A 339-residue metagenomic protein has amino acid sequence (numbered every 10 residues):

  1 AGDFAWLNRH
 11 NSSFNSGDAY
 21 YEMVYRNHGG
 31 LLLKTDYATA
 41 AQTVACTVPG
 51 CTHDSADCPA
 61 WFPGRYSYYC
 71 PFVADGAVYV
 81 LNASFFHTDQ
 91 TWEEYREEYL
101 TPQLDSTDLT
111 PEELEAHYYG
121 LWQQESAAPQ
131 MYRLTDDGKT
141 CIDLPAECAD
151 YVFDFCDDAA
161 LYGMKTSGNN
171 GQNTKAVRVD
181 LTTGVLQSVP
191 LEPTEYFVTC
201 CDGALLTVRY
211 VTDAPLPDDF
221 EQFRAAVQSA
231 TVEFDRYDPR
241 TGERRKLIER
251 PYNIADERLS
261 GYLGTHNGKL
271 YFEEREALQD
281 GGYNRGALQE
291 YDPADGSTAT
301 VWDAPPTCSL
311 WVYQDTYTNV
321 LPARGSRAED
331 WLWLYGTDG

Functional and structural regions predicted by a protein language model:
A1-W6, H28-C58, T88-A146, G168-E192 (+3 more regions): Surface-exposed loop/turn elements that mediate protein-protein interactions on large endomembrane-trafficking
D3-S16, D54-V73, A146-D158, L191-G203 (+2 more regions): Repeated scaffold domains used in trafficking and secretory/extracellular systems, primarily beta-propellers
D18-A19, H28-G30, G76, D137 (+7 more regions): Beta-strand-connecting loop/turn residues
Y21-R26, Y79-N82, L161-K165, L206-R209 (+2 more regions): Residue position within the beta-strands of beta-propeller blades
M23, L31-A41, A45, P63-T88 (+3 more regions): Hydrophobic, aliphatic-enriched repeat segments that assemble into extended interaction scaffolds in large eukaryotic
D150-S167, Q172-R178, T182-L191, E195-C200 (+1 more regions): N-terminal hydrophobic targeting segments
Y162-G163, D180, T207, D238 (+1 more regions): Hydrophobic transmembrane helix bundles of membrane-integrated enzymes that assemble and modify cell-envelope
